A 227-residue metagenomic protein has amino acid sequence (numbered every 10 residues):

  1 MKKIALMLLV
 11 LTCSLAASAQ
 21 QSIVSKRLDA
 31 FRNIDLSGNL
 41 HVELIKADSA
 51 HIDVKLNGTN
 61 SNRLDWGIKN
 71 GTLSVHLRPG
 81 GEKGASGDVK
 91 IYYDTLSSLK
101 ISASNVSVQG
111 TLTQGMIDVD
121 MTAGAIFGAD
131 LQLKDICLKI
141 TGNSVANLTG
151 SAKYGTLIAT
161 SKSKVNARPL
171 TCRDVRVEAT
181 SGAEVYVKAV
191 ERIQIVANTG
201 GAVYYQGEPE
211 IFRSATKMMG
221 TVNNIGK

Functional and structural regions predicted by a protein language model:
M1-K227: Intrinsically disordered, low-complexity terminal regions
